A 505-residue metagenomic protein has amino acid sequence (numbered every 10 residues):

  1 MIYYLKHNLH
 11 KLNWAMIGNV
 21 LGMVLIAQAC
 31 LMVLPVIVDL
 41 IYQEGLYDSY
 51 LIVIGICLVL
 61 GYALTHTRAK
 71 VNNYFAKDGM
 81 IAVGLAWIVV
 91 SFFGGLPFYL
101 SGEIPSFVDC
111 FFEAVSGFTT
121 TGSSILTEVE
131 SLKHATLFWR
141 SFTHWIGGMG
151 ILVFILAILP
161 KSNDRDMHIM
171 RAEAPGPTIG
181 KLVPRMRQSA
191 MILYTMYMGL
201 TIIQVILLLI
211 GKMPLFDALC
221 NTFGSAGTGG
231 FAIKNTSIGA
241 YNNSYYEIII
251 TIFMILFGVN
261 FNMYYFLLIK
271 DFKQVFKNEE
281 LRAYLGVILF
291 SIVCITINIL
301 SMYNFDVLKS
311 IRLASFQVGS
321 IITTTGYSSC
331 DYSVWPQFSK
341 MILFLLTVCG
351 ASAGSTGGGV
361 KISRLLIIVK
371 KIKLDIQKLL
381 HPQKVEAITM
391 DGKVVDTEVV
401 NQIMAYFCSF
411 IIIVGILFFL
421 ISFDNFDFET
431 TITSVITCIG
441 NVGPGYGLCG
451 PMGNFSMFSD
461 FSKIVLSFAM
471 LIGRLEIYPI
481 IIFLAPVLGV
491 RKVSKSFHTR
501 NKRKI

Functional and structural regions predicted by a protein language model:
M1-I505: Membrane-proximal intracellular helices of multi-pass ion channels
